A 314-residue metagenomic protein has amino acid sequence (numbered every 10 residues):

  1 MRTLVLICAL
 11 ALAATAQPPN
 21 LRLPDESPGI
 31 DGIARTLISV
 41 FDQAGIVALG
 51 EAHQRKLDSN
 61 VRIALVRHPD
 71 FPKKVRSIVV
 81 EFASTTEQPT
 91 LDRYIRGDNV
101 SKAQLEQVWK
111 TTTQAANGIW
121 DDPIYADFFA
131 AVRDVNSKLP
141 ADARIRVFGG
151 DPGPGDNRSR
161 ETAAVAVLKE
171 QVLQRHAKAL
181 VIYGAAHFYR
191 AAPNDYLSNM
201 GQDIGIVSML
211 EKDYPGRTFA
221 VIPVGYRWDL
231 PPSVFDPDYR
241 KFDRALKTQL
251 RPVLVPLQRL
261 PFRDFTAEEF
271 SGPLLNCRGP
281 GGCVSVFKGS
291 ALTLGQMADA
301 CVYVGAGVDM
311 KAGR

Functional and structural regions predicted by a protein language model:
T3-A13: Bacterial N-terminal signal peptides
A16-R314: Compositional signal for N-terminal targeting/processing segments
